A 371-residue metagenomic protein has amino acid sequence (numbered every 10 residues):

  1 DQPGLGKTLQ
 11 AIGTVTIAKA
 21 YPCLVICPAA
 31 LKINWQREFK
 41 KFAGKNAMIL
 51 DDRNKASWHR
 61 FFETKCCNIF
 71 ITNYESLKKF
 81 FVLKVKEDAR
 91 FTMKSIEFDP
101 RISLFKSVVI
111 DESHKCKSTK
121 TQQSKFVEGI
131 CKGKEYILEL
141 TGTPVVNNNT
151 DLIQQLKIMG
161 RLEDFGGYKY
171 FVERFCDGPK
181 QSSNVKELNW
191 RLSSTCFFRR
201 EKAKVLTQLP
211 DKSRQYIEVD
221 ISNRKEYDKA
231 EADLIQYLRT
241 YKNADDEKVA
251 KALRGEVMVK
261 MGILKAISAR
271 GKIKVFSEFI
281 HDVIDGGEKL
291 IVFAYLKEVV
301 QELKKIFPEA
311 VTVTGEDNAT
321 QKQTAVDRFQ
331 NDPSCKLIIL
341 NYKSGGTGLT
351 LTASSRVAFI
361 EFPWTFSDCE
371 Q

Functional and structural regions predicted by a protein language model:
D1-T14: Walker A/P-loop
Q2-P3, S113, T119-K120, N149-L156 (+4 more regions): Interdomain linker/hinge connecting the two RecA-like lobes of the SF2 helicase core
A20-A43, V146-D151, Y295-K297: Conserved Walker A/P-loop ATP-binding site and its immediately adjacent core in helicase/helicase-like ATPase domains
Y21-C23, K41, K65, S107 (+1 more regions): Conserved P-loop NTPase motor "coupling/switch" region that bridges the ATPase
L31-N54, M159-L162: Conserved helix-turn-beta segment of the N-terminal RecA-like "Helicase ATP-binding" lobe in SF1/SF2 helicases
S57, K289-F293, Q301, F307-G345 (+1 more regions): Conserved helicase ATPase core of P-loop NTP-dependent helicases/translocases
R90-E139: SF2 helicase catalytic motif II
E112, K134-G166, F171, V205-L234 (+2 more regions): SF2 helicase/translocase ATPase core recognition
